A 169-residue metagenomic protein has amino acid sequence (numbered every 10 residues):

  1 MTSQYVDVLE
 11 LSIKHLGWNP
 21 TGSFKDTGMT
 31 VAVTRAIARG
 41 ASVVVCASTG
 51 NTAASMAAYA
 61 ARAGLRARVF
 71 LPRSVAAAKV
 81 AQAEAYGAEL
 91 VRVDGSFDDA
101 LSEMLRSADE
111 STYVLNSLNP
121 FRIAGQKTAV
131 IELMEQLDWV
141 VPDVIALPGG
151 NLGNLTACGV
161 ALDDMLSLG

Functional and structural regions predicted by a protein language model:
M1-G169: PLP-dependent amino-acid enzyme catalytic core
